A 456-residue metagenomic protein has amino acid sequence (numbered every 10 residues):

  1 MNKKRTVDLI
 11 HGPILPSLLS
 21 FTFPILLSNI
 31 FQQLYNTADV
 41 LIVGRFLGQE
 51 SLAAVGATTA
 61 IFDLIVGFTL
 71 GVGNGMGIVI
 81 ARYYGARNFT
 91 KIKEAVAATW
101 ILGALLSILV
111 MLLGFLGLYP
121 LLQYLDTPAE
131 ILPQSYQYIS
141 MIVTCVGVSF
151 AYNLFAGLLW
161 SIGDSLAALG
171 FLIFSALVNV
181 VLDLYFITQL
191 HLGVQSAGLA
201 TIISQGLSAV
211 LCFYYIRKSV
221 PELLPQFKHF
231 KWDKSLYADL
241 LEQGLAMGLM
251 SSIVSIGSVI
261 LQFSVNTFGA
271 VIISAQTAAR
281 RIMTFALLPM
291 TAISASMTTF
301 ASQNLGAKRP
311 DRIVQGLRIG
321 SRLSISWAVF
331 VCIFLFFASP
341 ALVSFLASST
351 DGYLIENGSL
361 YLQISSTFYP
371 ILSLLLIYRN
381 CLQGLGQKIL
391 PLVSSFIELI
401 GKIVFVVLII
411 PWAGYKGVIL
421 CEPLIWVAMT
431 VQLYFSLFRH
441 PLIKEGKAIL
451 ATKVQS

Functional and structural regions predicted by a protein language model:
M1-T22, I80-C145, H191-L245, A301-F368 (+1 more regions): Short alpha-helical transmembrane segments in multi-pass integral membrane proteins
H11, L15-L34, A38, I61-F68 (+7 more regions): Residue-level signal for short hydrophobic patches within transmembrane helices of multi-pass membrane transporters
S20-D39, M141, Y152, S175 (+4 more regions): Transmembrane helical elements of multi-pass membrane transporters/channels
I30, L34-A53, L122-A129, Y185-L192 (+4 more regions): Helix-terminus/linker motif at the lipid-water interface of multi-pass membrane proteins
V43-D63, A129-Q134, V194-Q195, L236-Q243 (+5 more regions): Interfacial/gating helices of multi-pass transporter permease domains
L52-L112, S149-A168, Q276-S339, L372-G386 (+1 more regions): Small-residue-rich hydrophobic transmembrane alpha-helices
G73, M141-W160, A168-N179, A197-C212 (+4 more regions): Short runs within selected transmembrane alpha-helices of multi-pass transporters and secretion channels
G114, G157, D183, C212-I216 (+6 more regions): Structural signal for membrane-spanning alpha-helices in multi-pass inner-membrane proteins, emphasizing helix cores
